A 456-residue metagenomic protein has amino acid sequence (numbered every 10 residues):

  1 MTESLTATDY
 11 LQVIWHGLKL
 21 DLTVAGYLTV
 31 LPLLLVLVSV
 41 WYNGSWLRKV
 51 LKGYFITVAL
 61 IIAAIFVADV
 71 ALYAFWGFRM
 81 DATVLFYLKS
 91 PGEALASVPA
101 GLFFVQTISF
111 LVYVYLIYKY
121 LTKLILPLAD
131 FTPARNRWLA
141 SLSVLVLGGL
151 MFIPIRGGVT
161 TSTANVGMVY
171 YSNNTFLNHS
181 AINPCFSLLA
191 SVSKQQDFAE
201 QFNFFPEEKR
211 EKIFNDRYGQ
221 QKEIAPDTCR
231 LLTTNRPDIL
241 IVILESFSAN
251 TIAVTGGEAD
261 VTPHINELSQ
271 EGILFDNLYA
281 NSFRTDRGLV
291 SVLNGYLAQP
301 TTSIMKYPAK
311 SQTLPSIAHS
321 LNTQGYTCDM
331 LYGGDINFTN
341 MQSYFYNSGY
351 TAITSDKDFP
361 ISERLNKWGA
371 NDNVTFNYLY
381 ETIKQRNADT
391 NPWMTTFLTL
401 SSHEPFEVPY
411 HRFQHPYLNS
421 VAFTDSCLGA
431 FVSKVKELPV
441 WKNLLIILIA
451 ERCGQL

Functional and structural regions predicted by a protein language model:
M1-D197: Transmembrane and membrane-interface helices of multi-pass, inner-membrane envelope-modifying transferases
G158-L456: Soluble catalytic regions of membrane-associated enzymes that act on cell-envelope and secretory-pathway components
